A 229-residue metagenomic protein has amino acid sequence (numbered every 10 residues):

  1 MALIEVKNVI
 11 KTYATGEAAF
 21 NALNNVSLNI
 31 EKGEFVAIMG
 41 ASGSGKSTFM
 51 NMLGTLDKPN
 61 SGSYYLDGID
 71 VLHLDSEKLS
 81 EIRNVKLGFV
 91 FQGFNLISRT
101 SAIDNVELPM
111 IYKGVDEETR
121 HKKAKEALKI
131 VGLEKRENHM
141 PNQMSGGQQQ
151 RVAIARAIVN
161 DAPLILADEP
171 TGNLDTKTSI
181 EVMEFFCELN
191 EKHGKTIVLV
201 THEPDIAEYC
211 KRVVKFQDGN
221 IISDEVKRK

Functional and structural regions predicted by a protein language model:
A2-F216, I221: ABC family nucleotide-binding domain
D224-E225: ABC ATPase "signature
